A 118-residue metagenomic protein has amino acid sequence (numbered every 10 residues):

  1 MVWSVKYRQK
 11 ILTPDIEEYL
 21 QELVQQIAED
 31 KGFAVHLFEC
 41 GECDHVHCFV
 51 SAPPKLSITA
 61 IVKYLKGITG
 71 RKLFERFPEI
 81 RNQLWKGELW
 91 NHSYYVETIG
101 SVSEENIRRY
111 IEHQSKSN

Functional and structural regions predicted by a protein language model:
V2-N118: Basic nucleic-acid-binding interfaces
